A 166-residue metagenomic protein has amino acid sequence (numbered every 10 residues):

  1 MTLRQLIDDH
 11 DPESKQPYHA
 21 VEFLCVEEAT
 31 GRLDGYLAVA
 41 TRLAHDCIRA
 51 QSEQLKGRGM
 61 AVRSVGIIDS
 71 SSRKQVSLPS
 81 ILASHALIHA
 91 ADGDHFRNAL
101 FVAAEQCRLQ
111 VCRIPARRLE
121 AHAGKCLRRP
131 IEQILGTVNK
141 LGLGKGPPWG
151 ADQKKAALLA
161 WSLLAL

Functional and structural regions predicted by a protein language model:
M1-L166: Phosphate- and other anionic-substrate recognition elements at nucleic-acid/protein interfaces
